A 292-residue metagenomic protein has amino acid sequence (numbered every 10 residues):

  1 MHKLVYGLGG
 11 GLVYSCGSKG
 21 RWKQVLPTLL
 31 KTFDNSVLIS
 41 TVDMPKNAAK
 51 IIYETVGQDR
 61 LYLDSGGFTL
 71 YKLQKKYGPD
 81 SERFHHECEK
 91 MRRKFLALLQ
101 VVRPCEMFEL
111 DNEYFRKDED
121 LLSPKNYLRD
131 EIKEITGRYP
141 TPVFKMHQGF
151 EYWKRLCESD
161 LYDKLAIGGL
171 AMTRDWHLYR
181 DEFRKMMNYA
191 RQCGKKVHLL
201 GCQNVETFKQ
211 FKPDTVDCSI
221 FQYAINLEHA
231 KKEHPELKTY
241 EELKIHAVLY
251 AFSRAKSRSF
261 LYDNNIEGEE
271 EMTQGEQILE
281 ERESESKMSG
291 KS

Functional and structural regions predicted by a protein language model:
M1-R129, K133, H246, R254 (+3 more regions): Non-catalytic, usually N-terminal nucleic-acid engagement modules in DNA/RNA processing proteins
H2-L4, Q58, I135-T141, Y189-L200: Short beta-strand/loop segments at the ligand-binding rim of alpha/beta enzyme cores
T32-S36, G57-Q58, T136-G137, E158-A166 (+2 more regions): Glycine-enriched alpha-helix->loop->beta-strand junction motifs that scaffold or abut catalytic
D64, P142, F211: Conserved, mostly hydrophobic/aromatic
D118-Y127, Q148-D160, W176-F183, K209: Distinct, well-ordered alpha-helical segments
F144-H147, K196-E206: Glycine-rich beta-to-alpha transition loops that act as phosphate-gripper elements at the mouths of alpha/beta enzyme
K164, L170-V197: Donor nucleotide-activated moiety binding/catalytic core segment of transferases that use nucleotide-activated donors
G169-A171, Q203, Q210-E236: Glycine-rich phosphate-binding active-site loops on the catalytic face of alpha/beta enzymes
